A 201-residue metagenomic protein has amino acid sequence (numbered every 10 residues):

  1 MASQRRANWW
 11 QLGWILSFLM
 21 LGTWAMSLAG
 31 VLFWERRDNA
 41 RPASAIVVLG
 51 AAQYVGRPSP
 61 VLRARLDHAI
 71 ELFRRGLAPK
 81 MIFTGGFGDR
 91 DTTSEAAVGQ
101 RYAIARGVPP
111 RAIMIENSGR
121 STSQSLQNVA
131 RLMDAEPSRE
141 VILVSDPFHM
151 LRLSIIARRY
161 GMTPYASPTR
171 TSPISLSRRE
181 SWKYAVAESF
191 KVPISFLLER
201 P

Functional and structural regions predicted by a protein language model:
M1-S44: N-terminal membrane-anchoring alpha-helices
L28-V186: A structural signal for short, hydrophobic/glycine-enriched beta-strand patches
R178-P201: A transmembrane-helix-recognition feature enriched in membrane-embedded lipid enzymes and envelope glyco-/phospholipid
